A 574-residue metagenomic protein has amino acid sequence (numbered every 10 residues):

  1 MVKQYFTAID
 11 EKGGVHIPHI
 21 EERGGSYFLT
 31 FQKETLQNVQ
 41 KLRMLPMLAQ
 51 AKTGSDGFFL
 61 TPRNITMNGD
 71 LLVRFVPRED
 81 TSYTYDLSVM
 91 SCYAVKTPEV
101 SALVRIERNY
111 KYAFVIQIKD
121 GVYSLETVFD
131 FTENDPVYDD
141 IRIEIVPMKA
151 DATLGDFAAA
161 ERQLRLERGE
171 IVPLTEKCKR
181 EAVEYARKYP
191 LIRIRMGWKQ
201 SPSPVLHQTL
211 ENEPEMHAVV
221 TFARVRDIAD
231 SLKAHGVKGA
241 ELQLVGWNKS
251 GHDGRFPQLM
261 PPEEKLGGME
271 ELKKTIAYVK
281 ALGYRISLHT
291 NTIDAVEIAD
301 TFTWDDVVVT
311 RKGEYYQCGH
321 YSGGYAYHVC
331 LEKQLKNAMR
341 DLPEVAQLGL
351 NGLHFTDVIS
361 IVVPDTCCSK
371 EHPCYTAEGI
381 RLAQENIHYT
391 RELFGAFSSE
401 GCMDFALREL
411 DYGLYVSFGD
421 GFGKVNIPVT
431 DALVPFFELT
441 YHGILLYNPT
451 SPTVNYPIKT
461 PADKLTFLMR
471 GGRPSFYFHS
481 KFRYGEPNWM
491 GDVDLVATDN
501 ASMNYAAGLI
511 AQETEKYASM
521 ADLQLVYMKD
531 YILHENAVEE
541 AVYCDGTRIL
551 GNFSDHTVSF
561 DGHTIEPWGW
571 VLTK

Functional and structural regions predicted by a protein language model:
M1, T35, E161-R168, V225-K233 (+4 more regions): Hydrophobic, Leu/Ile/Phe/Ala-enriched alpha-helical segments that form helix-helix packing faces
M1-E241, R285, W568-W570: Carbohydrate-recognition beta-sandwich/jelly-roll modules in extracellular/periplasmic carbohydrate-active proteins
G24, T35-Q37, L48, N248 (+3 more regions): Residues that cap or initiate secondary-structure elements
K33, R43-P46, L244-G246, L288-T292 (+2 more regions): Glycine-rich, histidine-containing beta strand-loop boundary motifs that form or position
N38-Q40, G251, A295-E297, S559-F560: Intrinsically disordered, low-complexity acidic/polar segments
P77-S88, V183-S201, G283-T301, N337-A346 (+2 more regions): A broadly tuned preference for mixed-charge, low-complexity surface segments
K96-G155, E211-E213, A299, D306-S322 (+2 more regions): Active-site-proximal substrate-binding groove within the catalytic cores of carbohydrate-active enzymes
K188-N337, N351-L353, S360-E371: Aromatic-lined carbohydrate-binding/catalytic grooves of carbohydrate-active enzymes
